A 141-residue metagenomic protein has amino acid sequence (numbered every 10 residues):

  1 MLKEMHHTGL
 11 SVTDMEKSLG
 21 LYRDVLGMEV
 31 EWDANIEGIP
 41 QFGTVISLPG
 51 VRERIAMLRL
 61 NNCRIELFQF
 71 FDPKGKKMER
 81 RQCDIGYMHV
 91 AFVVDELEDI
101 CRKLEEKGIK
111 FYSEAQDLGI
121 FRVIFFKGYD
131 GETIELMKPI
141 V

Functional and structural regions predicted by a protein language model:
L2-H6: Extreme N-terminal starter segment of soluble prokaryotic enzymes
L10, F92, E98-V141: Vicinal oxygen chelate
S11-N62, E106, I124: Core segments of cupin and vicinal oxygen chelate
N35-E37, D72, L118-G119: Conserved beta-strand edge residues that scaffold enzyme active sites
N61-R64, D130-E132: Short acidic/polar mixed-charge low-complexity motifs
Q69-G75, K138-I140: Acetyl-CoA-dependent GNAT
G86-H89: Eukaryotic phosphotyrosine signaling hubs
